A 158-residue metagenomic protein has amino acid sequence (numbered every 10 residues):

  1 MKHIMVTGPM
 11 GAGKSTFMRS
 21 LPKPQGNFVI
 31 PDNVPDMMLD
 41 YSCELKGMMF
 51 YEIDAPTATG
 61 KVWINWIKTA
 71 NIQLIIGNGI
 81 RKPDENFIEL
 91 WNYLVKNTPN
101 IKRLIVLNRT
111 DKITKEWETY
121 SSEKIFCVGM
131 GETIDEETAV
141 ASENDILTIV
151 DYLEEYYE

Functional and structural regions predicted by a protein language model:
M1-V34, L45-M48: Conserved G1/Walker A P-loop phosphate-binding module
P9, I53-A55, G77-I80, N108-T110 (+1 more regions): Structural motif
S42-K46, N65-A70, V95-P99: Conserved catalytic network of the ASCE P-loop NTPase/AAA+ motor domain
L45-W63: Switch II (G3) loop of P-loop NTPases
T69-E89, T110-T114: Conserved Switch II/interswitch segment of TRAFAC-class P-loop GTPases
I72-I76, T98-D111, E123-G129: Conserved beta-strand/loop subsegment of P-loop NTPase cores
K82-L107: Amphipathic helical hotspot of TIR/SEFIR-family domains
I113-E158: Canonical P-loop GTPase G-domain recognition
